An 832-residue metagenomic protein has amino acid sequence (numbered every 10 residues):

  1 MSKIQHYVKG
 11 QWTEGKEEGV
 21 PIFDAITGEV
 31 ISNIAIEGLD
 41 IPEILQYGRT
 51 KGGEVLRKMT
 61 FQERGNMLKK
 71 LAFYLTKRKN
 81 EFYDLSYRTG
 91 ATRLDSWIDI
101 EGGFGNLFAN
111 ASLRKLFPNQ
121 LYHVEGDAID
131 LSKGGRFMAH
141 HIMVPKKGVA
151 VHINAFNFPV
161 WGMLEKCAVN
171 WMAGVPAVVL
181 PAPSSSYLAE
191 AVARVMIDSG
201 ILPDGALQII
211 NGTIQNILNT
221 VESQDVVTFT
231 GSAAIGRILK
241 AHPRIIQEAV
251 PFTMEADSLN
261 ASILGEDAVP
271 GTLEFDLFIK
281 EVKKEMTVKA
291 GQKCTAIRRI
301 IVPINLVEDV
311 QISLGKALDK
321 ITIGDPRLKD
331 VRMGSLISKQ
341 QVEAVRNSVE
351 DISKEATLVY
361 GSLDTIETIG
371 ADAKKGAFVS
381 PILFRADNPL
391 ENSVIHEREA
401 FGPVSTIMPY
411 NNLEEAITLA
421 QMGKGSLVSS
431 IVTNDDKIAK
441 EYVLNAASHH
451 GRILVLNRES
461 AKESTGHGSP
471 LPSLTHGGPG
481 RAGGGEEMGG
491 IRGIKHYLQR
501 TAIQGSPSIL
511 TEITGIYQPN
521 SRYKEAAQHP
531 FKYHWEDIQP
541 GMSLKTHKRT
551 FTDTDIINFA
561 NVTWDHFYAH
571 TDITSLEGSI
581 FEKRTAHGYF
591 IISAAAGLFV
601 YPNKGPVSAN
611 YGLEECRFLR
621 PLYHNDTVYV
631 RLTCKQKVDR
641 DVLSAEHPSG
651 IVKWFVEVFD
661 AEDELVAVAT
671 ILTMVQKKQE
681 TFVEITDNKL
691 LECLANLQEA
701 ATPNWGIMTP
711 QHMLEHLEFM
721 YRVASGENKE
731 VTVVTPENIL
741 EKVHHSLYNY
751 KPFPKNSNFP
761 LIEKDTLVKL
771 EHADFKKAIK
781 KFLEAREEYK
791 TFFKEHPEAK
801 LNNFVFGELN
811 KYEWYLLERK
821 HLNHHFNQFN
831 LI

Functional and structural regions predicted by a protein language model:
M1-G135, I337, R346, S448: N-terminal Rossmann-like NAD(P)+-binding subdomain of aldehyde/semialdehyde dehydrogenases
T27-S32, N66, I201, S223-V226 (+3 more regions): Conserved C-terminal structural/oligomerization subdomain of aldehyde/semialdehyde dehydrogenase
V30-E37, G53-R57, L131, V151-H152 (+8 more regions): Short, well-ordered beta-strand elements within core beta-sheets of diverse protein domains
P118-L277, Y410, E463, G485: Rossmann-like NAD(P) dinucleotide-binding subdomain of oxidoreductase/dehydrogenase enzymes
G200, V226, I235-L390, E414 (+3 more regions): ALDH superfamily catalytic-core signature
E525-L613, A667, K678: Hot-dog-fold acyl-thioester-processing enzymes
A527-P540, L622-T627, R631-Q679: HotDog/MaoC-like acyl-thioester-processing domains
A700-P752, E788-T791, E795-I832: Short, contiguous alpha-helical
